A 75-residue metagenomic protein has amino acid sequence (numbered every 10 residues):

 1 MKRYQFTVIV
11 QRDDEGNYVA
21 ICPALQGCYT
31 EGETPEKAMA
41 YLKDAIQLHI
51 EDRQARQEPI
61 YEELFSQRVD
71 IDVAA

Functional and structural regions predicted by a protein language model:
M1-F6, E36, A40-A75: Short, charged, surface-exposed hinge/linker loops at domain edges that act as mobile lids or interdomain connectors
Y4, E15, L25-Q26: Short, charged/polar surface micro-motifs in flexible loops or helix N-caps
V10-C22: Short aromatic-glycine-(Arg/Gly/Cys) micro-motifs in beta-strand/loop hairpins
R12, A24, I71-A75: Non-catalytic surface loops within mature trypsin-like serine protease
P23, G27, E58: Flexible, active-site-adjacent loop/turn segments at secondary-structure boundaries
Q26-E36: A short, exposed loop/beta-hairpin motif centered on an aromatic-Gly-Thr core
